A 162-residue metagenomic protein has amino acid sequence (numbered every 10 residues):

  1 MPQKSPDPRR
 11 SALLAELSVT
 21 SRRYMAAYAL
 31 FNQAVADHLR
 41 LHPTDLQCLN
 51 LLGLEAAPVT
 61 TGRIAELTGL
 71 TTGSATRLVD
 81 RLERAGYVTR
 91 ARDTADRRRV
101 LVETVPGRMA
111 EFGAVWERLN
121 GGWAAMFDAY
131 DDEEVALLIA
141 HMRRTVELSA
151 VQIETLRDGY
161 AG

Functional and structural regions predicted by a protein language model:
M1-L39: N-terminal leader segment of winged-helix/HTH proteins
E16, T20-A27, F31, C48 (+3 more regions): C-terminal ligand-sensing/allosteric alpha-helical core of TetR-family HTH transcriptional regulators
N32-L70: N-terminal helix-turn-helix DNA-binding core of bacterial DNA-binding proteins
G73: Key DNA-contact positions within bacterial/archaeal DNA-binding proteins
D80-A136: Charged, amphipathic alpha-helical coiled-coil/dimerization segments
E117-G162: Terminal interaction helix/tail motif
